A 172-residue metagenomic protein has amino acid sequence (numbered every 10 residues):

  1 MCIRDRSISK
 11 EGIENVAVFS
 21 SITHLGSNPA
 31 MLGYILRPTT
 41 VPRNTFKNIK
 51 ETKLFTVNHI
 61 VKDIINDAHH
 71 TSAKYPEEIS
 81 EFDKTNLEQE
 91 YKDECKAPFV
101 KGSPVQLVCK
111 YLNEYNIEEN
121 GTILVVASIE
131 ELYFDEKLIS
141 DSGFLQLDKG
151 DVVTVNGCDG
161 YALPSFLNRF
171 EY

Functional and structural regions predicted by a protein language model:
R4-Y172: Basic, polyanion-binding surface patches
